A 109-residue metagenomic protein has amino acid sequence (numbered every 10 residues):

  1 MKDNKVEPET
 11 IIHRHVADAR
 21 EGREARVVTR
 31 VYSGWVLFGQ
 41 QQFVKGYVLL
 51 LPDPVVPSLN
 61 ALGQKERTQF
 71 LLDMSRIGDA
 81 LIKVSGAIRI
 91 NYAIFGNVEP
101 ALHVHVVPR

Functional and structural regions predicted by a protein language model:
M1-R109: HIT superfamily nucleotide-processing domains
